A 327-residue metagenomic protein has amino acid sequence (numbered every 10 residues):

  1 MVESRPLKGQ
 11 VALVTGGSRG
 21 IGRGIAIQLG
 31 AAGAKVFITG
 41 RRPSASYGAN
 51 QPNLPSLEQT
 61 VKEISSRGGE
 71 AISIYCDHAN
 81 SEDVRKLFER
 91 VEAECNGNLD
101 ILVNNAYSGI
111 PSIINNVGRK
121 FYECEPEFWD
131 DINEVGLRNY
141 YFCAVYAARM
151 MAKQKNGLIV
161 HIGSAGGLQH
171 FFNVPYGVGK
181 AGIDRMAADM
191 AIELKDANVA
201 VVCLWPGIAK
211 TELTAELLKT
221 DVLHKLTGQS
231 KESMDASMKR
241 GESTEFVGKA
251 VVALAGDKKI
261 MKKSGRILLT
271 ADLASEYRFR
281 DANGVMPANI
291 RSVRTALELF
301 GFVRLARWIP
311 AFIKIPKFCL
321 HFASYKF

Functional and structural regions predicted by a protein language model:
S4-P43: Canonical Rossmann dinucleotide-binding motif of NAD(H)/NADP(H)-dependent dehydrogenases/reductases, specifically
Q10, G69-E70, G97-L99, M151-A165 (+2 more regions): Active-site loop of short-chain dehydrogenase/reductase
L54-E58, Y75-E89, P126: The beta1-alpha1 cofactor-binding region of Rossmann-like NAD(H)/NADP(H)-dependent oxidoreductases
K62-N80: Rossmann-fold cofactor-recognition segment
S108-S112, K120-F128, I132, A152 (+2 more regions): Catalytic loop of short-chain dehydrogenase/reductase
A144-V145, A188: A short, exposed helix-loop element centered on a Lys and neighboring polar residues
C203, L223-I309, I313-F322: C-terminal helical subdomain
